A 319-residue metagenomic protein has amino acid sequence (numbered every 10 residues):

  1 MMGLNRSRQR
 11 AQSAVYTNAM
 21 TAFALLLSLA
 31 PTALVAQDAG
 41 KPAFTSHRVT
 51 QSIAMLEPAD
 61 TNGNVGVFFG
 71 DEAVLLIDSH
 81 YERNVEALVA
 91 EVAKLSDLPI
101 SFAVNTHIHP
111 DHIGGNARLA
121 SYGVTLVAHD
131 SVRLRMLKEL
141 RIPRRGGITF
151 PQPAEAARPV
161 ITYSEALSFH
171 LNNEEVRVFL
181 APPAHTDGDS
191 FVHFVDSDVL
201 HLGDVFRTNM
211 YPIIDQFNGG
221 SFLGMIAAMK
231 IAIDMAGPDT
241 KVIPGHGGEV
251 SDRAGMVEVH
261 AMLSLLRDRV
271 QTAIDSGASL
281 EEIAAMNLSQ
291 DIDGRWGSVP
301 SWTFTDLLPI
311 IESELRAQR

Functional and structural regions predicted by a protein language model:
N18-T32: Bacterial N-terminal signal peptides
K41-A43, R48, R133-A181, D187 (+2 more regions): Metallo-beta-lactamase
S46-V92, S190-F194, V199-D204: Conserved beta-strand hairpin/beta-sheet module of binuclear metal-dependent hydrolase folds, prominently
D71-L75, R83-V127: Active-site metal-binding motif and surrounding structural segment of the metallo-beta-lactamase
I77-S79, S101-H109, V127-D130, L200-G203 (+2 more regions): Active-site neighborhood of phospho(di)ester-bond hydrolases with catalytic His/Asp-centered motifs
E175-A236: Active-site-proximal loop/helix segments of hydrolase catalytic cores
V199, L223-A278, E282, M286: Divalent-metal (often Zn2+) His-rich catalytic cores of metallo-beta-lactamase-fold enzymes
D275-R319: C-terminal regulatory/interaction regions
